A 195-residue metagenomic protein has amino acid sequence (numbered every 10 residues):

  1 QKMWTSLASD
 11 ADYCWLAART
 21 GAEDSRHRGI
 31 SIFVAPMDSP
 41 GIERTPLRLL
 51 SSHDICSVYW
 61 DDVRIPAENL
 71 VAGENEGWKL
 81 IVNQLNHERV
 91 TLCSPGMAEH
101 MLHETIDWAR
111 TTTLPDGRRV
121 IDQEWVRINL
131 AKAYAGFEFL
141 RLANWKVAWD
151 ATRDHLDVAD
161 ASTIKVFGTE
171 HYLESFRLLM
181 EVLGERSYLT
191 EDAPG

Functional and structural regions predicted by a protein language model:
Q1-R44: A short core secondary-structure module
K2-M3, L80, D157, S187: Short, flexible micro-motifs
W4, Y13-W15, I32, I55-Y59 (+4 more regions): Tryptophan-centric aromatic hotspots in well-structured domains and transmembrane helices
S6-L7, N69, F139, R153: Active-site-proximal flexible loops/turns
S9-D12, R26-G29, D38, H53-Y59 (+3 more regions): A generic structural signal for well-ordered coil/turn residues at beta-strand boundaries that shape enzyme active-site
T20-A22, P36, P40, I65-P66 (+8 more regions): Short, well-ordered loop/turn and helix-capping segments at boundaries between secondary-structure elements and domains
I42-L140: Glycine-rich beta->alpha junctions and the first turn(s) of the following alpha-helix
L114-I121, E138-G195: C-terminal helix-coil-helix/basic helical segment that borders enzyme active sites and/or dimer interfaces and provides
